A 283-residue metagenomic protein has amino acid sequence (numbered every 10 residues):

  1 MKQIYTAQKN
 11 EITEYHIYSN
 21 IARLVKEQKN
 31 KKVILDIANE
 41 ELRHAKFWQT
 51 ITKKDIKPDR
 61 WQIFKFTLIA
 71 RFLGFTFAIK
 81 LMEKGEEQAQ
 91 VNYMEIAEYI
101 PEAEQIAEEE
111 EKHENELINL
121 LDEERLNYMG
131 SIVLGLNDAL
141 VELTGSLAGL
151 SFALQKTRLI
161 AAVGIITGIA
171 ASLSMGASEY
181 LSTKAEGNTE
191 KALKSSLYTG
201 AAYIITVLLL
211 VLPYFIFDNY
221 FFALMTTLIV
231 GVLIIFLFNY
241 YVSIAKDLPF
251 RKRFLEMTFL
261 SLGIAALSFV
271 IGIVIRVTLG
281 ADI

Functional and structural regions predicted by a protein language model:
M1-I132, L140-L147, S151-S174, S182-E186 (+3 more regions): Non-heme di-metal
E179, L210, Y214, F238-V242 (+2 more regions): Structural signal for membrane-spanning alpha-helices in multi-pass inner-membrane proteins, emphasizing helix cores
G187-L193, A245-L255: Interfacial helix-loop-helix linkers and transmembrane-helix boundary segments in multi-pass membrane proteins
I229-L233, M257-G263: Small-residue-rich transmembrane alpha-helices that serve as helix-helix interface/gating elements in multipass
L233-L248: Transmembrane alpha-helical segments of integral membrane proteins
V270-I283: Juxtamembrane boundary at the C-terminal end of a transmembrane helix
